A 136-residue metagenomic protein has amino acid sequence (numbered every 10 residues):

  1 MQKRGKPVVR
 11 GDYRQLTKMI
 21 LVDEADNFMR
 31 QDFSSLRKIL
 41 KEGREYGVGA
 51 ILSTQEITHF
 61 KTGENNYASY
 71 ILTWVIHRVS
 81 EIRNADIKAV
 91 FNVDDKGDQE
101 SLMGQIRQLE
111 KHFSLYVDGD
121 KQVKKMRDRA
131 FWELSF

Functional and structural regions predicted by a protein language model:
M1-S101, R129-W132: Conserved P-loop NTPase motor cores
Q105-F136: Conserved P-loop NTPase motor module
